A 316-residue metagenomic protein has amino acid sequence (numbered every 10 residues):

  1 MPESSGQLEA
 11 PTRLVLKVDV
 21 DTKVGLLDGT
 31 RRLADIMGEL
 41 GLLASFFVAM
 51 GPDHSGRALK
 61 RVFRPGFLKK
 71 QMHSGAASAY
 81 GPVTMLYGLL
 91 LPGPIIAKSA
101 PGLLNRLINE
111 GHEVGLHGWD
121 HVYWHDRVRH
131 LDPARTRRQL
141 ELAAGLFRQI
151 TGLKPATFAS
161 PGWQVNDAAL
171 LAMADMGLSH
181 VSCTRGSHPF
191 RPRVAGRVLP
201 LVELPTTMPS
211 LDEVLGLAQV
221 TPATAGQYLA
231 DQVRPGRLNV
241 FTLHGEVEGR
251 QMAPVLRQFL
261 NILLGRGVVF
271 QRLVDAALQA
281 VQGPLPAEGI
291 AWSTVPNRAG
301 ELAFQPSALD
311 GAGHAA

Functional and structural regions predicted by a protein language model:
M1-T157, G162-V202, V220-F241, E248-A316: Catalytic alpha-helical scaffold of carbohydrate-active enzymes acting on polysaccharides/glycoconjugates
E203-L217: Positively charged, amphipathic and often flexible ligand-engagement surfaces
S210-L211, L243-E246: Active-site clefts of carbohydrate-active enzymes
